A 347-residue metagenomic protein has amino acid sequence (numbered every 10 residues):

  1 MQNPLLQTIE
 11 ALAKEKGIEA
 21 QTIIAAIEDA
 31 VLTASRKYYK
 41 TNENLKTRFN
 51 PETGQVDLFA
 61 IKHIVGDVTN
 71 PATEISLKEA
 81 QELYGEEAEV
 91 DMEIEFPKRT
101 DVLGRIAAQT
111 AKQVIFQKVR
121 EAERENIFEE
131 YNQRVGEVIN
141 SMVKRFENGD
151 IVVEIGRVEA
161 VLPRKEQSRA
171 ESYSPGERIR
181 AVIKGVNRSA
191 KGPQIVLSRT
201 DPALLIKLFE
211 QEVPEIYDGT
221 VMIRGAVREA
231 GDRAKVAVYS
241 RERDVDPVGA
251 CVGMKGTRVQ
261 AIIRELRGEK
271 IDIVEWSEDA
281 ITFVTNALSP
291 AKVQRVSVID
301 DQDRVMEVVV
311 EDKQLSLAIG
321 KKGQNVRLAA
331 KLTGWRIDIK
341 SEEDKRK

Functional and structural regions predicted by a protein language model:
M1-K347: RNA-contacting regions in translation and RNA-metabolism proteins, encompassing KH/S1 modules where present
